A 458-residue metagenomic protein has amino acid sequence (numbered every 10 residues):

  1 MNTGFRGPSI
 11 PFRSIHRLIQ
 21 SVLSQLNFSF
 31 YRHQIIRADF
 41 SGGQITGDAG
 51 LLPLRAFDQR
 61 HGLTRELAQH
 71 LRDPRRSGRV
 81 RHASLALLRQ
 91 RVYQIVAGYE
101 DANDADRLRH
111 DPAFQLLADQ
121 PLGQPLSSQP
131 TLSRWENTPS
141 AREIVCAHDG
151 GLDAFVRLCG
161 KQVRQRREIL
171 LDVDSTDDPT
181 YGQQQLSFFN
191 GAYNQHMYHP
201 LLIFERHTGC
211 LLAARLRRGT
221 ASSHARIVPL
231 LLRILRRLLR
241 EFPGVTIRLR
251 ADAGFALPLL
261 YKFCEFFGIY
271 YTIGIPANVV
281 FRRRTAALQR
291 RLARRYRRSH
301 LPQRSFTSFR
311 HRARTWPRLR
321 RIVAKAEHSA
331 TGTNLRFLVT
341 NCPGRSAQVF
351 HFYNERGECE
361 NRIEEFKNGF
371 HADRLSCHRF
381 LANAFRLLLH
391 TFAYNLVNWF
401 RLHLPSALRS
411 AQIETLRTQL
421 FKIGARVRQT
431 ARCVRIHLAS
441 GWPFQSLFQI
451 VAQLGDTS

Functional and structural regions predicted by a protein language model:
M1-S222, V228-E241, G424-S458: Dynamic "connector" segments at or just before major functional cores
G4, S24-F40, Y270-H371, A452-S458: An anionic, glycine-rich sequence signature occurring as long contiguous blocks
F57, S346-L389, A393-F400: Short amphipathic alpha-helical "interface-anchor" segments enriched in bulky aromatics
D174, G244-A256: Acidic/histidine-rich, metal-coordinating catalytic segments
G182, L257-K262, R282-A286: A short acidic (Asp/Glu
Y261-Y270: Short, surface-exposed basic-aromatic patches at helix termini and helix-loop junctions that form
H378, N383-R386, H390, V397-S458: C-terminal, non-catalytic "cap/extension" segments appended to globular domains
